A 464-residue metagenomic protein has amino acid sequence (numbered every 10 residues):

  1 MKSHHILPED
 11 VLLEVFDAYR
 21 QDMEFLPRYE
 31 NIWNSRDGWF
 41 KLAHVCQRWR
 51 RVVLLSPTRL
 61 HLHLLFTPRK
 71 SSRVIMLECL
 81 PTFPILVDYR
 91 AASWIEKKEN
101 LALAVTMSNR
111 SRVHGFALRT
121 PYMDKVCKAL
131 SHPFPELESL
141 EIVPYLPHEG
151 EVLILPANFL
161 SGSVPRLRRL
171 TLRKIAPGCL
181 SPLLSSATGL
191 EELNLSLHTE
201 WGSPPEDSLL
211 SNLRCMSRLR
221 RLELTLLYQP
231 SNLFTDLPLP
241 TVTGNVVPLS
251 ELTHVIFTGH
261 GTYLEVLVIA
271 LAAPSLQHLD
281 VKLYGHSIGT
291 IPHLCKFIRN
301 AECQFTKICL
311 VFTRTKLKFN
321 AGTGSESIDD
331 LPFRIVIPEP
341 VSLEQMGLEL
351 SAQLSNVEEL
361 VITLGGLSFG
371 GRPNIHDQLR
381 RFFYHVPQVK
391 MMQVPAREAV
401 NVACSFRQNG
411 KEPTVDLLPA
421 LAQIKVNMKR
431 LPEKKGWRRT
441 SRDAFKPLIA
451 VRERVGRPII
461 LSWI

Functional and structural regions predicted by a protein language model:
M1-I464: Leucine-rich repeat
